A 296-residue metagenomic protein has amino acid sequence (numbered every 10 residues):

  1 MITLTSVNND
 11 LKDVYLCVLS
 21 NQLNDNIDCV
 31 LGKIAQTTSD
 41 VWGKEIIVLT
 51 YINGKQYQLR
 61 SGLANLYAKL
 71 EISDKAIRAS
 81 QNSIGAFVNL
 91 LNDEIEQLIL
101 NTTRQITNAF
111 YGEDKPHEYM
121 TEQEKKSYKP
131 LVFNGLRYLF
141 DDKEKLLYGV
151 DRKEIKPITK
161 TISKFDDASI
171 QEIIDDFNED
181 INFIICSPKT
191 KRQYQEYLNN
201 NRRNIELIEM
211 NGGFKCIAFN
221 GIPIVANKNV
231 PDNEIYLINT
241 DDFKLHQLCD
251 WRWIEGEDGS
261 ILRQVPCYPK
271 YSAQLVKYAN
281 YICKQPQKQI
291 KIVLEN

Functional and structural regions predicted by a protein language model:
M1-N296: Flexible, glycine/threonine- and acidic-rich loop/arm segments that mediate assembly and lattice contacts in viral
